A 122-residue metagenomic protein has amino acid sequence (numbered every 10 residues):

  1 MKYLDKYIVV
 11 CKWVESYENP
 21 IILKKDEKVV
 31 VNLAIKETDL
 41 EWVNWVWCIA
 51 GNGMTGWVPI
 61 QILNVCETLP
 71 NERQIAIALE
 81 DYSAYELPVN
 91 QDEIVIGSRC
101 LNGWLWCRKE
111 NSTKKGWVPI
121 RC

Functional and structural regions predicted by a protein language model:
M1-C122: Src homology 3 (SH3)-mediated interaction modules
